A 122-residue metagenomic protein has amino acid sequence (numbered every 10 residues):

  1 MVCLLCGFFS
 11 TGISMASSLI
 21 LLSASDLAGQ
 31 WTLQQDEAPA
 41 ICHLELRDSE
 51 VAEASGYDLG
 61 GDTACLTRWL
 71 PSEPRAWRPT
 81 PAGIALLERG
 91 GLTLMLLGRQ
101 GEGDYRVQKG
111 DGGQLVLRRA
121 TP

Functional and structural regions predicted by a protein language model:
M1-G12: Bacterial N-terminal signal peptides
A16-Q30, W69-S72: N-terminal helix-cap/turn-to-beta initiation motif at the start of protein domains
L33-R78, T93-L96, D104-G113: N-terminal glycine/threonine-rich, aromatic-flanked beta-hairpin/loop signature
P81-A82, G101-E102: Residue-level signal for tight coil/turn positions that link beta-strands
G83-G90: Surface-exposed, flexible coil segments in extracellular/virion-facing regions
G112-T121: Short, low-complexity, Pro/Ser/Thr/Gly-rich segments in the mature regions of secreted, periplasmic
